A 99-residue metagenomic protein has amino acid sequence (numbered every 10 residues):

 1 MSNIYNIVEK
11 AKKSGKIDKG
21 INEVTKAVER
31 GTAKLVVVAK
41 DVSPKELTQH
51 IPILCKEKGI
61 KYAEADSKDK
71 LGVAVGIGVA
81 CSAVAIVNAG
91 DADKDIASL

Functional and structural regions predicted by a protein language model:
M1-K34: Ribosome large-subunit tunnel/peptidyl-transferase-proximal elements
E9-K12, E29, P52, K56 (+1 more regions): Signal for well-folded cores of large energy- and translation-related assemblies
K13, G20, V24, S43-L47 (+3 more regions): Helical mechanochemical/support elements of P-loop NTPase systems and associated helical scaffolds
L35-A39, A85: Short glycine-rich or small-residue beta-strand-to-loop segments that form or flank ligand, phosphate, metal/Fe-S
V42, L47-Q49, I53, Y62: Compact, glycine-rich, soluble single-domain proteins
I53-L99: Short basic, glycine-rich beta-strand/loop surfaces that mediate nucleic-acid
